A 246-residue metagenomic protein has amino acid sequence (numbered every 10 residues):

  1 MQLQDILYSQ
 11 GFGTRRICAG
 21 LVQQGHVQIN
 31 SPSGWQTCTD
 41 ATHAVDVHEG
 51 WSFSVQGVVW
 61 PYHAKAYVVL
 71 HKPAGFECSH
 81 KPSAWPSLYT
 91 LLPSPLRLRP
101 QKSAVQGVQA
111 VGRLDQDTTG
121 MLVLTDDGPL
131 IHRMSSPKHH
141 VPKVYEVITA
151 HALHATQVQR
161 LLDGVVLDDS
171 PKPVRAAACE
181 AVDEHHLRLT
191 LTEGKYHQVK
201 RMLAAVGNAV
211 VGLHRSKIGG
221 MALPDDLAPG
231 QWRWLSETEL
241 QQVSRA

Functional and structural regions predicted by a protein language model:
M1-S83: S4-like RNA-binding module at protein N-termini
Q10, H132-Q157: N-terminal accessory regions of nucleic-acid-interacting proteins
N30, V123, V147: Residue-level signal for inorganic ion chemistry
Q36-H48, D163-A246: RNA substrate-recognition surfaces in RNA-acting enzymes
K72-Q109: Ordered, amphipathic secondary-structure segments that act as subunit-interaction surfaces in large macromolecular
F76-S79, L130-R133, A155-Q157, L223-D225: Switch/connector loops and helix/strand junctions flanking conserved nucleotide-binding motifs in nucleotide-processing
S87-Q101, E146-S170: Internal amphipathic helical hairpin motif
L98-S136: Glycine/acidic-rich beta-strand-loop module
